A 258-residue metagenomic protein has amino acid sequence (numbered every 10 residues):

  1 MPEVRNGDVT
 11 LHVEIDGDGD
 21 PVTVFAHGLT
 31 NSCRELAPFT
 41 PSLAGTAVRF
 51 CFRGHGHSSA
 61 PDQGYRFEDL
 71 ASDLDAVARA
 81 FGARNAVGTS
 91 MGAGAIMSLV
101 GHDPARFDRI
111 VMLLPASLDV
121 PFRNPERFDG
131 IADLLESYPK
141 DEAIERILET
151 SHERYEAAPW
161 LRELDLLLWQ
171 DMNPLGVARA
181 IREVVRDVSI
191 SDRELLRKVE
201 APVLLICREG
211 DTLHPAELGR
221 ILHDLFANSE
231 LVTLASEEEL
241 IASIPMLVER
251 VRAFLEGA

Functional and structural regions predicted by a protein language model:
N6-S59: Conserved HGGG/HGGXW glycine-rich cap/lid loop of the alpha/beta-hydrolase fold
R49-V87: Active-site loop/oxyanion-hole signature of alpha/beta-hydrolase fold enzymes
G88-I96: Gly/Ala-rich beta-loop-alpha elbow adjacent to hydrolase catalytic centers
M97-S137: Flexible "cap/lid" loop of the alpha/beta hydrolase fold
F122, S137-R186: Conserved alpha/beta-hydrolase catalytic His-Asp/Glu region
V199, L205-C207: Short beta-strand/loop motif that positions the catalytic acidic residue of the alpha/beta-hydrolase fold
T212-L218: Conserved alpha/beta-hydrolase "acid-adjacent" motif
N228-A258: Catalytic active-site module of serine/aspartate enzymes centered on a nucleophile-bearing elbow/loop
